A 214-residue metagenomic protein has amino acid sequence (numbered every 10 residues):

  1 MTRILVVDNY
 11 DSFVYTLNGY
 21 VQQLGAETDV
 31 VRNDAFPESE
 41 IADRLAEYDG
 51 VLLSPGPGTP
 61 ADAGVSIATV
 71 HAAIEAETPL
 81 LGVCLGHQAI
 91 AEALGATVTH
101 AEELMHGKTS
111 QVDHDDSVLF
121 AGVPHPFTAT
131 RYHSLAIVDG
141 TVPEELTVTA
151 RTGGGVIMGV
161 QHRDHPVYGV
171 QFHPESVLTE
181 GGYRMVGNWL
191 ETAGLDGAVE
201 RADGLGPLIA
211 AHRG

Functional and structural regions predicted by a protein language model:
M1-L5: Extreme N-terminal starter segment of soluble prokaryotic enzymes
N18-E27: Two-component/phosphorelay signaling modules centered on CheY-like receiver
E27-A35: A short beta-strand-loop structural module common to alpha/beta enzyme folds
P37-Y48, T141: Short amphipathic alpha-helix with an adjacent loop that forms part of the alpha/beta core around
Y48-G122, V186: Cysteine-nucleophile active-site neighborhood
V118-D164: Catalytic beta-strand/loop cores that center a nucleophilic Ser/Cys/Thr and support acyl-enzyme chemistry
D164, G169-E180: Phosphate-binding/catalytic loops
V177-G214: Acyltransferase
